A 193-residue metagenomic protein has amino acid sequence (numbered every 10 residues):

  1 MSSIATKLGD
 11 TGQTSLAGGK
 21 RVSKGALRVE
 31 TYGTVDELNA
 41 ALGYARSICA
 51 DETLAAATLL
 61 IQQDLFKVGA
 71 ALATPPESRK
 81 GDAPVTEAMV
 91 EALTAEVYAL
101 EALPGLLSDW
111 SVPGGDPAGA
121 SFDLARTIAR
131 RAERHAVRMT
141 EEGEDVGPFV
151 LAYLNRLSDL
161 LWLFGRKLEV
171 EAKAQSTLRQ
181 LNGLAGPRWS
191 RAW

Functional and structural regions predicted by a protein language model:
M1-W193: Phosphate/pyrophosphate-binding loop motifs in nucleotide- or prenyl diphosphate-using proteins
